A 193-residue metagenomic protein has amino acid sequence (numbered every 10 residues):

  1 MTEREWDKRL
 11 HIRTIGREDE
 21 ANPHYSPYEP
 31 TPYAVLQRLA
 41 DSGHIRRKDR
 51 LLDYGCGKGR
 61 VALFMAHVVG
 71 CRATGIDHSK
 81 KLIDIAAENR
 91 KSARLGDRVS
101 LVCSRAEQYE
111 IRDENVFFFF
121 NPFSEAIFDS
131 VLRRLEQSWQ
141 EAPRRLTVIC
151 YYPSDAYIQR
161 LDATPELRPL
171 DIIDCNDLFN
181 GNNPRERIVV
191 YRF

Functional and structural regions predicted by a protein language model:
M1-R46: S-adenosyl-L-methionine
K48-G55: Conserved class I S-adenosyl-L-methionine
G59-L63: Glycine-rich SAM-binding Motif I of class I
R72-D77: Conserved SAM-binding motif I beta-strand of class I
A86: Conserved SAM-binding loop
G96-S104: Conserved SAM-binding strand-loop segment of SAM-dependent methyltransferases
E114-F128: A short SAM/SAH-binding and catalytic strip from SAM-dependent methyltransferases
I127-R187: C-terminal substrate-binding/active-site "lid" region of AdoMet-derived donor-dependent transferases
